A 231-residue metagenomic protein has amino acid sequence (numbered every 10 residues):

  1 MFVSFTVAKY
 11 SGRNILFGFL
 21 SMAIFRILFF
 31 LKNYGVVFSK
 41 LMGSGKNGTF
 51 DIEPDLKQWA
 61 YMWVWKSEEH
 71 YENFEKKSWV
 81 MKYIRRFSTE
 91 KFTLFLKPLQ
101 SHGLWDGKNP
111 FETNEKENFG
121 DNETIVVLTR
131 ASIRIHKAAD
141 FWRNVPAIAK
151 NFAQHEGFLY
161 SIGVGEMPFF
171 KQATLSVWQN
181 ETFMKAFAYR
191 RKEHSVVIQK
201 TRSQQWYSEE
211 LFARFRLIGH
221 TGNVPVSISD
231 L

Functional and structural regions predicted by a protein language model:
M1-W59, E68-F74, R86-A173, F183-R190 (+1 more regions): Short S/T/G/P-rich N-terminal loop/turn motif that feeds into the first structured element of a domain
W79-R85, S195-V196: A common structural junction motif
A186-F187, R191-E209: Extended hydrophobic/aromatic segments used for targeting, binding, or gating
